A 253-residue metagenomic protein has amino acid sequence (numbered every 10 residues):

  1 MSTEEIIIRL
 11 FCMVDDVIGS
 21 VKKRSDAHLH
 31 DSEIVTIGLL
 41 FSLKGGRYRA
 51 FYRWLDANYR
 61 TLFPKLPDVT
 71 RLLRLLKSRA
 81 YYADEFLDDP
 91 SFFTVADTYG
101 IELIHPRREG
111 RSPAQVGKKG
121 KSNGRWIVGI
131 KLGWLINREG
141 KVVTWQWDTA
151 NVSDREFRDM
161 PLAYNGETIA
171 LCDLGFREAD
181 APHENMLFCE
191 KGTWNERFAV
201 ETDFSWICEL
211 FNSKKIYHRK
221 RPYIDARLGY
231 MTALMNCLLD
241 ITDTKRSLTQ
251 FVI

Functional and structural regions predicted by a protein language model:
M1-I253: Short alpha-helical elements
